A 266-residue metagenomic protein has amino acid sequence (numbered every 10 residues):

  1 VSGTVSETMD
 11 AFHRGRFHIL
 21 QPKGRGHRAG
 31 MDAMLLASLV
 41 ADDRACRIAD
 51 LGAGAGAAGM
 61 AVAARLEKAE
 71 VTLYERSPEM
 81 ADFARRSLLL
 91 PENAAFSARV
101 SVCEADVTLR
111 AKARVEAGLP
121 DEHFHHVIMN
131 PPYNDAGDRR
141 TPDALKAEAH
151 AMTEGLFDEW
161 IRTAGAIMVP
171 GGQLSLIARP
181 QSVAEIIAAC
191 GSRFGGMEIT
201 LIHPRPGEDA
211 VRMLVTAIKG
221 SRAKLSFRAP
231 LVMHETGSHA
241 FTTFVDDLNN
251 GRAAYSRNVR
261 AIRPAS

Functional and structural regions predicted by a protein language model:
V1-F12, A94-R99, V115-P120, R257-S266: Short, low-complexity, intrinsically disordered N-terminal peptides in bacterial proteins
S2-D43: Class I SAM-dependent transferase core
H18, E70, R99-S101, G195-E198: Conserved beta-strand segments of alpha/beta enzyme cores
L20, R25, A29, E154-A210: Conserved Class I SAM-dependent methyltransferase catalytic core
D32, S38-R140: Conserved SAM/SAH cofactor-binding pocket of Class I
L36, N130, W160, A217: Residue-level signal for inorganic ion chemistry
P131-E159: Mobile active-site "lid"/loop adjacent to the S-adenosyl-L-methionine
D209-S266: SAM/dcSAM-binding transferase cores
